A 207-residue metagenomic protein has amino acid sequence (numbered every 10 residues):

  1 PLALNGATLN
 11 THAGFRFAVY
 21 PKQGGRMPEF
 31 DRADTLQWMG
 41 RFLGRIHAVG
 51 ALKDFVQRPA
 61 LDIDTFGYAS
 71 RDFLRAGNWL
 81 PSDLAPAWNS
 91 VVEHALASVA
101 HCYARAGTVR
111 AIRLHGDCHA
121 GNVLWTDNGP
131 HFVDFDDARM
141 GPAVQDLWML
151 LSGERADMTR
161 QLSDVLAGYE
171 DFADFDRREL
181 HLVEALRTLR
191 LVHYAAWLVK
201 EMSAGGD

Functional and structural regions predicted by a protein language model:
P1-V56: ATP-binding pocket architecture of kinase catalytic cores
F15-F30, R71-L80, L191-G206: A glycine-centered beta->alpha junction motif in the catalytic cores of kinase/phosphotransferase enzymes
R16, T35-R45, D64-W79, M140 (+1 more regions): Phosphate/dinucleotide-binding and metal-coordinating scaffold of catalytic cores in nucleotide-dependent enzymes
G50-V56, Y103-T108, D174-R178: Surface-exposed helix-capping loop/turn segments at secondary-structure junctions
R58, R177-R187: All-alpha amphipathic helical-bundle segments outside canonical DNA-binding/catalytic cores that form hydrophobic
A60-A104: Active-site catalytic-loop/activation-segment of kinase and kinase-like phosphoryl-transfer enzymes
A100-L147, L151: Active-site acidic catalytic loop and adjacent metal/ATP-binding pocket of ATP-dependent phosphoryl transfer enzymes
A143-D174, R190-G206: Active-site activation/catalytic loop segments of kinase-like enzymes and analogous catalytic loops in related
